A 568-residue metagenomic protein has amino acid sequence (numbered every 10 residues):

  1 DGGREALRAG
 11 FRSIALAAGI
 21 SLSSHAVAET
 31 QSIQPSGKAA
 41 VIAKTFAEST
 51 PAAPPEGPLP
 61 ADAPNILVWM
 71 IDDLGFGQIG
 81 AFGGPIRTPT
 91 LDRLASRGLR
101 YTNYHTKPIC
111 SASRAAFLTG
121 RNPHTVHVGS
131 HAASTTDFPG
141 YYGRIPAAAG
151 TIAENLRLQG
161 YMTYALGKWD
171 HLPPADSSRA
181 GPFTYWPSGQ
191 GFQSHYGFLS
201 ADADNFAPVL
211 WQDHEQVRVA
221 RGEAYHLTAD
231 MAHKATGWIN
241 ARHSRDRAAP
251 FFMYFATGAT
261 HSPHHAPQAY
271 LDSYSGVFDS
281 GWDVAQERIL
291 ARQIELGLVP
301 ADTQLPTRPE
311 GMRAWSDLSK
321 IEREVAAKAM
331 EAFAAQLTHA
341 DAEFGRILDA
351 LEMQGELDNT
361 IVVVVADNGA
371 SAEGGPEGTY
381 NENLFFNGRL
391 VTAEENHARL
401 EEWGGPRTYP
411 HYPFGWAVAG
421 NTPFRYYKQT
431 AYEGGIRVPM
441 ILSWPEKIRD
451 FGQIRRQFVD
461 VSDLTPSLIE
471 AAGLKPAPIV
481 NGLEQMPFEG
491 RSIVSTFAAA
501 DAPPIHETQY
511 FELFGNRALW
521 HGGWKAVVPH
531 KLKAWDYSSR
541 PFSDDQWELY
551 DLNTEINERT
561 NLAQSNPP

Functional and structural regions predicted by a protein language model:
D1-I14: Bacterial N-terminal signal peptides that target proteins for export
R12-S23: Bacterial N-terminal signal peptides
I20, A28-W547, I556-P567: Formylglycine-dependent sulfatase
L552-T554: Extracellular low-complexity, Gly/Ser/Thr-rich intrinsically disordered linkers and protease-sensitive activation/hinge
